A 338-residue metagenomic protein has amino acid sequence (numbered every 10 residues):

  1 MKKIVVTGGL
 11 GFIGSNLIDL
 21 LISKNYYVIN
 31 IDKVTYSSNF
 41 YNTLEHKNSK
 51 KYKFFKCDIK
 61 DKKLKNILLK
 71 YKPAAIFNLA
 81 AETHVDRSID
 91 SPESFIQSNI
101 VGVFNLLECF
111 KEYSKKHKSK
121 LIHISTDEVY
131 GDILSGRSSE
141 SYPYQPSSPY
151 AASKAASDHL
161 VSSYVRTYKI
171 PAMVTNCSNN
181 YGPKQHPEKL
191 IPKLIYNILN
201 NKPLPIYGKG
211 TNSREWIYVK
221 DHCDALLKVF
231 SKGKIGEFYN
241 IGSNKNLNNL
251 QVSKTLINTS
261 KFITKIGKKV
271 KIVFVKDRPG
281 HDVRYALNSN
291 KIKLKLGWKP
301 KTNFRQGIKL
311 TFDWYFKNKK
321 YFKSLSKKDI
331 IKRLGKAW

Functional and structural regions predicted by a protein language model:
M1-N180, F230, N249, V283 (+3 more regions): N-terminal Rossmann-like NAD(P)+-binding domain of SDR-like oxidoreductases, especially those catalyzing
S15, S23, S38, D58 (+1 more regions): C-terminal substrate-binding subdomain of Rossmann-fold SDR/epimerase-dehydratase oxidoreductases
L64, S94, V101, V129 (+4 more regions): Residue-level recognition of oxygen-bearing side chains
Y113, Y164-T167, P183, N197 (+2 more regions): Histidine kinase transmitter module recognition
K115, I122, L134, K169 (+3 more regions): Proline-centered turn/helix-capping motifs that create local helix->coil transitions or kinks
Y142, P146-S153, P183, P187-I191 (+1 more regions): The catalytic Tyr-centered alpha-helix of NAD(P)H-dependent dehydrogenases
